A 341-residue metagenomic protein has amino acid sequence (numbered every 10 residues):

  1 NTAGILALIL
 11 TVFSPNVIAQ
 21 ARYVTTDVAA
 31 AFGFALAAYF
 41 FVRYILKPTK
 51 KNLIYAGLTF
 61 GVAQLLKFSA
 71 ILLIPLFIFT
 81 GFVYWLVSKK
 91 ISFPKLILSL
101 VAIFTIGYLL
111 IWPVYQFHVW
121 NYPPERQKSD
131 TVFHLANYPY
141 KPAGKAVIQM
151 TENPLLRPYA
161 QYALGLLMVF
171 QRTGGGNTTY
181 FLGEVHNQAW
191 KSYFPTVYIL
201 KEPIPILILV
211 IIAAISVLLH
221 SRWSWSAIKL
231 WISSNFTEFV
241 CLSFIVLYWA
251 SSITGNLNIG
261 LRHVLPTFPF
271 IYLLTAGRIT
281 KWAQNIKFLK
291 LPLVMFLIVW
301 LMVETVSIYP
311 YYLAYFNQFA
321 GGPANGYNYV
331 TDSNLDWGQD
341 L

Functional and structural regions predicted by a protein language model:
A7-V12, A19, Y39, F60 (+1 more regions): Short helix- or helix-capping micro-motifs that position conserved polar/aromatic residues at function-defining sites
V17-I18, R22, Q64, T178-E184 (+2 more regions): Transmembrane-helix signature of polytopic, lipid-linked glycan biosynthesis machinery
Q20, D27-A31, A63, L72 (+4 more regions): Hydrophobic/aromatic-rich transmembrane helices and adjacent perimembrane loops
A37-L53: Membrane-interface transmembrane helices that cradle and orient dolichyl/undecaprenyl
P75-I78, L100-L109, L218, R222 (+3 more regions): Signature aromatic-anchored transmembrane alpha helix within multi-pass, membrane-resident enzymes that catalyze glycan
W112-T178: Aromatic-rich transmembrane-lumenal/periplasmic boundary elements in polytopic membrane proteins
A163-G183, W300-D340: Membrane-proximal, lumen/periplasm-facing interface regions of secretory-pathway glyco- and lipid-modifying enzymes
E202-W231: Hydrophobic, aromatic-rich transmembrane alpha-helices and their immediate juxtamembrane boundary segments
